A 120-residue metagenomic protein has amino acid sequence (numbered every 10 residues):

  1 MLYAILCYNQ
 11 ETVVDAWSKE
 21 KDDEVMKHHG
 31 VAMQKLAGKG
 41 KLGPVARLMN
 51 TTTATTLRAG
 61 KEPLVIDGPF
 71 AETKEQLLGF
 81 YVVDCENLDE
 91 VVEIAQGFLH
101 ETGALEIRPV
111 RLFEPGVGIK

Functional and structural regions predicted by a protein language model:
M1-K120: Conserved, structured core segments of small domains
